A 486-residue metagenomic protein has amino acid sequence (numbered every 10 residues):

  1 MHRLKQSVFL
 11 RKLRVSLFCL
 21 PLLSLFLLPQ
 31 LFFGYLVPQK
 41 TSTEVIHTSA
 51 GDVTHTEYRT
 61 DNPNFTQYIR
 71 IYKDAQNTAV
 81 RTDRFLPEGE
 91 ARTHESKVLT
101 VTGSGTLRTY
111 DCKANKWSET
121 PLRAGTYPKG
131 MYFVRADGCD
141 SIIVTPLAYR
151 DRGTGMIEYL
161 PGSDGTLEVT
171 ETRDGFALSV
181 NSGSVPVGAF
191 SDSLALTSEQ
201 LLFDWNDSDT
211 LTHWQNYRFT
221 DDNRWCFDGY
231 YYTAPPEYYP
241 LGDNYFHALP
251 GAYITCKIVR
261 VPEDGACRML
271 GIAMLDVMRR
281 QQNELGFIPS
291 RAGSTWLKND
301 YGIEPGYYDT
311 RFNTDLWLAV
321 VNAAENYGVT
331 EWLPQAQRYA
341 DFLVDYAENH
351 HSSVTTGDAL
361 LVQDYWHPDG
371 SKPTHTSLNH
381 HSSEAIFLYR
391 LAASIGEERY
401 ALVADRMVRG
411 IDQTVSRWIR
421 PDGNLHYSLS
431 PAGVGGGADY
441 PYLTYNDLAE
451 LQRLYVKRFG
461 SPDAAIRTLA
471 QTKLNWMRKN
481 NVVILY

Functional and structural regions predicted by a protein language model:
L4-P21: N-terminal Sec-pathway targeting helices
P29-S290, V329-T330: Carbohydrate-recognition beta-sandwich/jelly-roll modules in extracellular/periplasmic carbohydrate-active proteins
T210-G242, R268-S290, E331-G357, E398-N424 (+1 more regions): Long, well-ordered core segments of solenoidal/helical folds
R224-N244, F287-D309, S353-S377, R420-D447: Carbohydrate-binding/catalytic loop surfaces
P240-R260, G306-E325, P373-A392, G435-L454: Well-ordered alpha-helical segments within folded domains of soluble proteins
E284-Y339, Y346-A347: Acidic/His-rich structured neighborhood in mature extracellular/periplasmic domains
L318, N322-A336, D345, N349-A359 (+3 more regions): Flexible, surface-exposed loop/gating regions in the mature catalytic domains of secreted/periplasmic hydrolases
D369-G433: Active-site/pore-lining binding-face segments in mid-to-C-terminal subdomains
